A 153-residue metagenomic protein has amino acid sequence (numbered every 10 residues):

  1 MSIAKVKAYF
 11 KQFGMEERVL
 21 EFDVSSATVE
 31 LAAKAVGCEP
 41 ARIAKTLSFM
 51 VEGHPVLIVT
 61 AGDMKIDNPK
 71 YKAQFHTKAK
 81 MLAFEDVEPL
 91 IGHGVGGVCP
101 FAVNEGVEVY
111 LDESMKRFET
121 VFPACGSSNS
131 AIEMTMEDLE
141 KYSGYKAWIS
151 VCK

Functional and structural regions predicted by a protein language model:
M1-K153: Extended, low-hydrophobicity, polar/charged segments
